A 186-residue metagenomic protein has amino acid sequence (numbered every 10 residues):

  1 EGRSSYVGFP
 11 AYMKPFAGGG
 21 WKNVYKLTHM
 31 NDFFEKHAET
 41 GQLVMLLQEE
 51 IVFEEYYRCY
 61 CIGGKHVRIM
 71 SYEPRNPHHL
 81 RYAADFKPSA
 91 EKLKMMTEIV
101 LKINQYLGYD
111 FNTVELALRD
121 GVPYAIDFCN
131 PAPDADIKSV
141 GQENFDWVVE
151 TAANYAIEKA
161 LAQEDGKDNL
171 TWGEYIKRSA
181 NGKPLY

Functional and structural regions predicted by a protein language model:
E1-Y25: A conserved helix-loop-beta module that forms one wall/lid of the active-site cleft in ATP-utilizing catalytic domains
G8, G63-G64, D120: Residue-level signal for tight coil/turn positions that link beta-strands
A11, R68, N112, Y124-D127: Protein kinase-like catalytic core scaffold
A17, I51-V52, L118: Glycine-rich beta-alpha junction loops
K22-L107: Phosphate-binding site of ATP-dependent enzymes
E91, R119-Y186: C-terminal active-site "lid" helix and adjoining low-complexity regulatory extension at the edge of ATP-using catalytic
V114-L116: Hydrophobic residue at the +6 position relative to the catalytic HRD Asp in the kinase catalytic loop
